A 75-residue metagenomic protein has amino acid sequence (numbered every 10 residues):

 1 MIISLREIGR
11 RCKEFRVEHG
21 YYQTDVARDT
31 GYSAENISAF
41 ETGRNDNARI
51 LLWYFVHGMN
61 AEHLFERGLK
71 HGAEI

Functional and structural regions predicted by a protein language model:
M1-E18: A short, Lys/Arg-rich alpha-helix, primarily the initiator
M1-I2, E62-I75: Short, charged recognition helix plus adjacent turn of helix-turn-helix-like nucleic-acid-binding domains
G9, K13, S38-A39, F65: Key DNA-contacting residues within the recognition helix of helix-turn-helix
V17, R28, F55: Short polybasic/polar patches that bind polyanions
G20-A39: Short alpha-helical DNA-recognition segment
G31, D46-F65: DNA major-groove recognition helix of helix-turn-helix/homeodomain DNA-binding modules
T42: Short, conserved catalytic or interaction motifs in soluble domains
